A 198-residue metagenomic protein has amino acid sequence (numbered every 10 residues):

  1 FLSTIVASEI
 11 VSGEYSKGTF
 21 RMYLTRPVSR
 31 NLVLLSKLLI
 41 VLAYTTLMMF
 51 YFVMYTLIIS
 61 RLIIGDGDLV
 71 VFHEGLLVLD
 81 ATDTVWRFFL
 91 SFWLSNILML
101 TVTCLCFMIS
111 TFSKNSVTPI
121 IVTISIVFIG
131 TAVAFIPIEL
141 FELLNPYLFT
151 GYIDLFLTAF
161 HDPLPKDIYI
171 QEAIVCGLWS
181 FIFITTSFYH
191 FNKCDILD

Functional and structural regions predicted by a protein language model:
F1-S8, L35-T103, F107, T111 (+1 more regions): Secretory targeting signals
S3-A7, F20, Y55, L105 (+3 more regions): Hydrophobic/aromatic residues in alpha-helical transmembrane segments
I10-L42, L47: Helix-loop-helix units of permease transmembrane domains in multi-pass membrane transporters, especially ABC
G13, R26, R61, T111 (+1 more regions): Transmembrane helix-loop junction
S29-N31, N115-I120: Membrane-helix interface segments
M49, V53-L62, A132-I136, I184-Y189: Membrane-embedded alpha-helical segments of multi-pass transporters/permeases
F72-E74, V78-L79, I120-F188: Terminal transmembrane helical anchor/hairpin motif
I124, F191-D198: Short cytosolic juxtamembrane segments of multi-pass membrane proteins
